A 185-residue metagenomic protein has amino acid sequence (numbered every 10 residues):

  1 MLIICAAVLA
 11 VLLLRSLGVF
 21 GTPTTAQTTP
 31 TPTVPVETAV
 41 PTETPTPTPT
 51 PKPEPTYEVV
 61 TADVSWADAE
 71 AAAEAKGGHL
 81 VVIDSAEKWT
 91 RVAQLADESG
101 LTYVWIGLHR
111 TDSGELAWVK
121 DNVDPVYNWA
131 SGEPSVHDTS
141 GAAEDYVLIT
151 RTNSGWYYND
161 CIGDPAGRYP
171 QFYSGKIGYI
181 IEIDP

Functional and structural regions predicted by a protein language model:
M1-I3: N-terminal Sec-pathway targeting helices
A6-A7, Y158: Amphipathic alpha-helical coiled-coil/heptad-repeat segments
L9-Q27: Hydrophobic single-pass membrane-insertion segments
L12-R15, T38-V40, D184: N-terminal regions of proteins, emphasizing targeting and processing segments when present
G18, T33-P35, A39, P125 (+2 more regions): Detector for intrinsically disordered, low-structure N-terminal pre-sequences
T22-E54: Ser/Thr-rich, Proline-interspersed low-complexity disordered segments
P47-P185: Extracellular, disulfide-bonded carbohydrate-recognition/adhesion ectodomains, dominated by C-type lectin-like domains
